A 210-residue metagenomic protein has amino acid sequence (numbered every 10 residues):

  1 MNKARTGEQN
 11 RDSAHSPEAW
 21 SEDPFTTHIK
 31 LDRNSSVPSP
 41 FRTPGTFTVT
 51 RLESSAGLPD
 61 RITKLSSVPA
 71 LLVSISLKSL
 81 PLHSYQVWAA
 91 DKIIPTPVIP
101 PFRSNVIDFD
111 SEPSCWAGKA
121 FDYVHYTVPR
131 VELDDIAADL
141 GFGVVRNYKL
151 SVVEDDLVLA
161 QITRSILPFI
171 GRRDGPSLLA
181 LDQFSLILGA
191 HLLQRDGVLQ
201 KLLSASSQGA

Functional and structural regions predicted by a protein language model:
M1-R61: A short, N-terminal "cap"/entry segment at the start of jelly-roll beta-barrel domains of the cupin/DSBH fold
P38-Y148, P168, R173-D174, L178: N-terminal regulatory/effector-sensing and dimerization cores that precede helix-turn-helix DNA-binding domains
L77, P81, L188-L193: Short alpha-helix boundary/capping elements
V144-L157, I170-A180, G189-A210: Short, Lys/Arg-enriched, Trp-marked, Pro/Gly-tolerant hinge/linker segments that flank
D156-R164: Amphipathic alpha-helical repeat elements characteristic of tetratricopeptide repeat
